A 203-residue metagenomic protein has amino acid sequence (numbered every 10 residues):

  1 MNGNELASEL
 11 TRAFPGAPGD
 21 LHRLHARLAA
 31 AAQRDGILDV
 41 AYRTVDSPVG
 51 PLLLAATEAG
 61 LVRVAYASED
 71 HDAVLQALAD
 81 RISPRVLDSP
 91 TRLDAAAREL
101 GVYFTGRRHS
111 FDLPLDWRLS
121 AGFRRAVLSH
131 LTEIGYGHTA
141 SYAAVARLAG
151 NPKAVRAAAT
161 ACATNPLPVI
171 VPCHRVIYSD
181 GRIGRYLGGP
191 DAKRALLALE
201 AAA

Functional and structural regions predicted by a protein language model:
M1-P152, A201-A203: Basic nucleic-acid-binding alpha-helical/helix-turn surface characteristic of O6-alkylguanine DNA
A55, R185, A198: Short beta-strand-to-turn element immediately C-terminal to the catalytic PLP-Schiff-base lysine in fold type I
K153-A195: Short glycine/serine-rich loop segments
